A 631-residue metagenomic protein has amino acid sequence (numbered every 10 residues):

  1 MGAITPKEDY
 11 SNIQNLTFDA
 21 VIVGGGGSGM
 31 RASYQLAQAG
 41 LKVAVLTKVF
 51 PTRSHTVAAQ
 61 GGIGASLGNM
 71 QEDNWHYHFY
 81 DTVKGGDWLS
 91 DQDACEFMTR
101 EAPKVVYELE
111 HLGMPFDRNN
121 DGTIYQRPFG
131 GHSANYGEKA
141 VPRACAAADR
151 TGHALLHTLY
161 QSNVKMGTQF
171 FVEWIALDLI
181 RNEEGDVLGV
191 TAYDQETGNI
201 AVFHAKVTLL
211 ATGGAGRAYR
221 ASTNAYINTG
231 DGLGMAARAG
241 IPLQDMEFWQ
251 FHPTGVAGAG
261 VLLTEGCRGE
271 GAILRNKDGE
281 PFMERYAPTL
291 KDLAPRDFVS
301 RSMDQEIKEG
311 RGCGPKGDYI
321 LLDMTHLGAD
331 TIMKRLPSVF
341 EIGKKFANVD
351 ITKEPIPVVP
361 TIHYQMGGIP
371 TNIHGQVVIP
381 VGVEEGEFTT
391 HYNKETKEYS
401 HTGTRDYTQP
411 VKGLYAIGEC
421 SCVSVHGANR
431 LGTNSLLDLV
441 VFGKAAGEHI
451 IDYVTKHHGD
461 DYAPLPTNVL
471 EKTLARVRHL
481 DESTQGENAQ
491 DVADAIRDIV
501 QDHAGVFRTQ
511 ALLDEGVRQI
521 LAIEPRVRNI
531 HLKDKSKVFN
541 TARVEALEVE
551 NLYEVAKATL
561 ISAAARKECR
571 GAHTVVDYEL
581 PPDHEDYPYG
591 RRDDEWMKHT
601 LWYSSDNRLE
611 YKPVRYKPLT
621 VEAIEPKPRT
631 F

Functional and structural regions predicted by a protein language model:
G2-F18, G27, A32-Q35, A39 (+12 more regions): Glycine- and aromatic-enriched mobile tails/lids
G26-G27, F50, R150, A215-G216: Residue-level detector of alpha-helix initiation sites
K42-T47, D245: Short beta-strand "acidic-cap" motif of Rossmann-like dinucleotide-binding folds
V49-D81, V261-T264: Conserved N-terminal glycine-rich FAD pyrophosphate-binding loop of Rossmann-like flavoproteins
Q92-R100, R143-Q161, F171, S222-G230 (+3 more regions): Short beta-strand to alpha-helix junction loop
E110-N199, H204, A211, H252-A257 (+1 more regions): Conserved redox-cofactor binding core of oxidoreductases
V207-V261, H426, G432-H449: Glycine-rich loop(s) and the adjacent beta-strand/alpha-helix scaffold that form part
M235, I241-I362, E384-R405, H449-T455: An anion/pyrophosphate-binding glycine-rich loop and adjacent beta-alpha core in soluble alpha-beta enzymes
